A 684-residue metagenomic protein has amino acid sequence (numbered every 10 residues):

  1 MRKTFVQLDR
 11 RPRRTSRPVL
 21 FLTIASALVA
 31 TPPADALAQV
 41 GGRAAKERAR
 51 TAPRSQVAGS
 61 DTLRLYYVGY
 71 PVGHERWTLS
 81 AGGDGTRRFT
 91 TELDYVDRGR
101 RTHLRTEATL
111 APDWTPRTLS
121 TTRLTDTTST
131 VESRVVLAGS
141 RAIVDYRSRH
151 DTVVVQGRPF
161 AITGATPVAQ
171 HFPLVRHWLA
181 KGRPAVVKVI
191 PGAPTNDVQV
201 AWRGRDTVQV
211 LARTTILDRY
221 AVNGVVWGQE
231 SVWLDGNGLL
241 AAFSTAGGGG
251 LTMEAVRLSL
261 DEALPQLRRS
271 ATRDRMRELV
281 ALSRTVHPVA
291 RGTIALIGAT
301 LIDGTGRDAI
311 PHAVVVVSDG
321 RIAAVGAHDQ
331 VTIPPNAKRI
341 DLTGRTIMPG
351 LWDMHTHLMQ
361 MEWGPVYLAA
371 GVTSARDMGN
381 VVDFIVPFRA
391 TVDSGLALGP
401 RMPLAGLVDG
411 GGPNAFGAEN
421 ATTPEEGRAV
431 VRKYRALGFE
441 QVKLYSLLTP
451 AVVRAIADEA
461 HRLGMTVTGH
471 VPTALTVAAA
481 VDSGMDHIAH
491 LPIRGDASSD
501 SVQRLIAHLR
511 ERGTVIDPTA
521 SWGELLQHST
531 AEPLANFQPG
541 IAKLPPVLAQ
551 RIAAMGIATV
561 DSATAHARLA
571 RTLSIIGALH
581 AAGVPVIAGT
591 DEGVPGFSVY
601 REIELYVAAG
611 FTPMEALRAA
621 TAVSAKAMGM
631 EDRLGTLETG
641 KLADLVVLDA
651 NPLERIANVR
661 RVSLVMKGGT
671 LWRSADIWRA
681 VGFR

Functional and structural regions predicted by a protein language model:
V19-T31: Bacterial N-terminal signal peptides
Q56-A58, V72, T125-L217, Q266-R273: Solvent-exposed helix/loop surface patches that form functional interfaces
G99-P173, W227-N237, A241-S244, G250-M253: Contiguous hydrophobic, core-forming segments of folded domains
P184, I340-M348, M354, W363-V477 (+2 more regions): Divalent-metal coordination cores built from histidine and acidic residues
Q209, S283-P288, L301-V314, A327-H328 (+3 more regions): Acidic, glycine-enriched loop/beta-strand segments at the rims of small-molecule binding/catalytic pockets
E254-G298, T332, Y434, G668-R684: Extracellular/periplasmic ectodomains of large secreted or surface enzymes and adhesion receptors
R307-M348: Histidine-rich, glycine-flanked metal-binding segment
V430-L448, R494-A609, A675, G682-R684: Active-site neighborhoods of metal-dependent hydrolases
